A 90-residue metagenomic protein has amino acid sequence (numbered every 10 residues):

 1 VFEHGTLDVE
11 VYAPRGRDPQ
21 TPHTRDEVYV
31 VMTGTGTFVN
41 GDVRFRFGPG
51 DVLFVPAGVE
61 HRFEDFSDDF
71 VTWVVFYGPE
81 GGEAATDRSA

Functional and structural regions predicted by a protein language model:
V1, R17-H23, N40, F45 (+2 more regions): Short histidine-centered beta-strand/loop micro-motifs that create catalytic or ligand/metal-coordination sites
V1-Q20, R25-D26, Y77: A short glycine-rich, His/Asp/Glu-containing loop-to-beta-strand
V9-E10, F38, T72: Short hydrophobic/aromatic-rich beta-strand segments that constitute the beta-sheet cores of beta-sandwich/beta-barrel
R17-D18, L53, A57-R62: Histidine-centered metal-chelating micro-motifs
H23-F38: Short, conserved beta-strand element in jelly-roll/cupin
D42-A57: Short acidic-glycine-tyrosine-enriched beta hairpin
G58-E83: Ligand-binding loop in jelly-roll beta-barrel domains
